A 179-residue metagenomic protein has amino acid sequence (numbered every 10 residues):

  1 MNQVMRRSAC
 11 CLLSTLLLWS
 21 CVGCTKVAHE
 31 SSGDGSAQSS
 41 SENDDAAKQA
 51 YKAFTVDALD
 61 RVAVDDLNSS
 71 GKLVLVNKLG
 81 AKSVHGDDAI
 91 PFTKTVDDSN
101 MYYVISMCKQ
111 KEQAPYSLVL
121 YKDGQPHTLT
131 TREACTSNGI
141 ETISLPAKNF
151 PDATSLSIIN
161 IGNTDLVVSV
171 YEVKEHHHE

Functional and structural regions predicted by a protein language model:
M1-G23: Sec-dependent bacterial lipoprotein signal peptides
S20-S36, S41: Bacterial lipoprotein signal-peptidase II cleavage site
S36-K94, E175-H177: Transition segment at domain starts
S83, D88-M101, D123, S144-P151 (+1 more regions): Extracellular and analogous surface-interaction loops
N100-I105, P146-D165, V170-E172: Noncatalytic modules at the cell exterior or secretory-pathway interfaces, chiefly beta-strand-rich lectin/adhesion
Q110-A114, I161-T164: Short proline/glycine-enriched turn/loop motifs at strand-loop junctions of beta-rich domains
E112-L129, V170-Y171: Short, surface-exposed beta-strand/strand-loop-strand elements in extracellular ectodomains
Y121-N149: An anionic, turn-rich surface loop/hairpin at beta-sheet edges that serves as a generic interaction/coordination patch
